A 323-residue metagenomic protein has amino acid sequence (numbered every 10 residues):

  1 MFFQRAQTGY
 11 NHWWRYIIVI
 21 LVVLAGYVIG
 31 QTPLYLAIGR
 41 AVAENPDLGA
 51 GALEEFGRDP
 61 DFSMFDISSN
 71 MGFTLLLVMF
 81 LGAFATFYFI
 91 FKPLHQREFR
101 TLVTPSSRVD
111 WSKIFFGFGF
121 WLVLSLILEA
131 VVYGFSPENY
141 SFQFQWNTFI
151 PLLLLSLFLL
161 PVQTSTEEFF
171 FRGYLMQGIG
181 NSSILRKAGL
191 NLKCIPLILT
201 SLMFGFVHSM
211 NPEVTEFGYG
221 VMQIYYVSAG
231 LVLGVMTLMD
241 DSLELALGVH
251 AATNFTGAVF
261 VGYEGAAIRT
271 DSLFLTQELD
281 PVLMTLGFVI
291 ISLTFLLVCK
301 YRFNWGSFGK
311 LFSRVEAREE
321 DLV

Functional and structural regions predicted by a protein language model:
F2-Q4, G39, A43-F115, W305: Membrane-helix interface linkers and caps
Q4-G26, G72-L77, P105-G119, L243-L247: Alpha-helical transmembrane segments and their helix-start/interface "positive-inside/aromatic belt" motifs in integral
V23-E44, L128-A130: Alpha-helical transmembrane segments of multi-pass membrane proteins
P60-N70, T74-L77, F99-T166, M176-Q177 (+1 more regions): Juxtamembrane helix-loop-helix connectors linking adjacent transmembrane helices in multi-pass membrane enzymes
F149-L154, I198-G205, M222-V235: Hydrophobic alpha-helical segments embedded in the membrane of multi-pass proteins
F169-I198, L238: Membrane-interface helix/loop boundary segments of multi-pass membrane proteins
G218-L273: Functionally important transmembrane alpha-helices
A251-V323: C-terminal membrane module of polytopic membrane proteins
